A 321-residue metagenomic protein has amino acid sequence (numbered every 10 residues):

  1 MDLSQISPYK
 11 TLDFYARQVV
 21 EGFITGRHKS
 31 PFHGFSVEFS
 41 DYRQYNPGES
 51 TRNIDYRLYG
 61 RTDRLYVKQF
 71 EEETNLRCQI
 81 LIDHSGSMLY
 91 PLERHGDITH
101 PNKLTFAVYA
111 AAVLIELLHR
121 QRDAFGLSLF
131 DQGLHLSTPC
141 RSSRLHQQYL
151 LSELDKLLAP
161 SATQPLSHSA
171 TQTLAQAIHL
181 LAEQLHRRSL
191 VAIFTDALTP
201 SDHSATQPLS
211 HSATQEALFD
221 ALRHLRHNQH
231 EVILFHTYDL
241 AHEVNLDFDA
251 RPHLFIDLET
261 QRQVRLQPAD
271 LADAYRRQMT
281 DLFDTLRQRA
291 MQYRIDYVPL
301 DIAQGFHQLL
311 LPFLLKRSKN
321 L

Functional and structural regions predicted by a protein language model:
M1-P31, E183, R187, S201-D202 (+1 more regions): Von Willebrand factor type A / integrin I
M1-R141, Q164, L190, T195 (+3 more regions): An amphipathic, basic-hydrophobic helix/alpha-beta surface used to engage anionic, phosphate-rich ligands or surfaces
L65-V67, A177-L180, F219-D220: A generic local structural motif
L92, L158, R294-Y297: Short amphipathic alpha-helical interaction patches enriched in hydrophobic/aromatic residues with interspersed Lys/Arg
F106, Q172-Q176, Q278: Short secondary-structure boundary/capping elements
L136-L154, L315, L321: Short, electropositive alpha-helical surface patch
H146-S189, E243: Von Willebrand factor
S161-T163, S169, S204, L209-S212: Intrinsic disorder
